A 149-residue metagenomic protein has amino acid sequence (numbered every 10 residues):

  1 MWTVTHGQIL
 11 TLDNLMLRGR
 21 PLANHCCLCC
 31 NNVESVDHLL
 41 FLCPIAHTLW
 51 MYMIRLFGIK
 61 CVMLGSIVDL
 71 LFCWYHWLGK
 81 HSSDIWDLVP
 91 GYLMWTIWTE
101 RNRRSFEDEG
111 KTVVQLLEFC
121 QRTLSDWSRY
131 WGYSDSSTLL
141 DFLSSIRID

Functional and structural regions predicted by a protein language model:
M1-V33, I148-D149: Helix/loop segments that flank and initiate small ligand/metal-binding modules
L12-P21, V33-L42, I59-V62, G79-V89 (+1 more regions): Conserved, non-catalytic sequence blocks in retroelement Pol enzymes and Pol-derived host proteins
N32-V33, A46-L49, R101: Cys/His-rich metal-chelating microdomains
V62-Y75: Short, charged amphipathic alpha-helical segments flanked by flexible coils
H81-I97, S144-I146: Short flanking/linker segments adjacent to small metal-binding domains or redox-active Cys/His motifs
K111-S125: Short secondary-structure subsegments characteristic of cysteine-rich extracellular domains
R129-D149: C-terminal helix/juxtamembrane-tail motif
